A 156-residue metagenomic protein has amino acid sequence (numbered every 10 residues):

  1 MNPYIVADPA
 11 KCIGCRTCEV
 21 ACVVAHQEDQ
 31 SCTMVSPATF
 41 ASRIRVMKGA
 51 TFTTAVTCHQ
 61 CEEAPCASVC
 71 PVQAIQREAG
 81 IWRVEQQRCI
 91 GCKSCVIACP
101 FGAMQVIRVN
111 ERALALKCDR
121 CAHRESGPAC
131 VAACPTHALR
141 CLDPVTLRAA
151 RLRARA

Functional and structural regions predicted by a protein language model:
M1-A156: Non-ligating segments of multi-cofactor redox enzymes
